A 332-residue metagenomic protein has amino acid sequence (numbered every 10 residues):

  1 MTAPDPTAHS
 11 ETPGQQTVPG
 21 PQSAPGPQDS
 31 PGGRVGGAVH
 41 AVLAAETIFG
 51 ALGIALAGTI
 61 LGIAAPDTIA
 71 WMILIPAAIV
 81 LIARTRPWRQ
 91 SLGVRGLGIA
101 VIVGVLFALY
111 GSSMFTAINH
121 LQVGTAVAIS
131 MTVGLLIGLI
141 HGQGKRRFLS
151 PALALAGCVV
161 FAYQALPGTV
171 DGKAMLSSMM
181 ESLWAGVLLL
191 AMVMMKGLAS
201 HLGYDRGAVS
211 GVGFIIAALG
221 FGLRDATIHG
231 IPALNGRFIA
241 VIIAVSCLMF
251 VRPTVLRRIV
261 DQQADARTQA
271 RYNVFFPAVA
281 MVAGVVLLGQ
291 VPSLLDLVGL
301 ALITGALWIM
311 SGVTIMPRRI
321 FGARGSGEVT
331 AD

Functional and structural regions predicted by a protein language model:
M1-T68, M72, V105, L109-S113 (+4 more regions): Glycine-/small-residue-enriched transmembrane alpha-helix faces in small-molecule transporters and effluxers
T2-E11, L61-L109, T132-I137, V187-M194 (+2 more regions): Transmembrane alpha-helices of multi-pass small-molecule transport proteins
R34-A38, G62-W71, L92-G96, Q164-V187 (+2 more regions): Juxtamembrane helix-entry segments on the extracytoplasmic side of multipass membrane proteins
A44, I48-A55, V101-T116, V160 (+5 more regions): Hydrophobic alpha-helical transmembrane segments of multi-pass membrane transport proteins, especially secondary
T59-I60, I69, A117, Q122 (+6 more regions): Hydrophobic/aromatic residues within transmembrane alpha-helices of multi-pass small-molecule transporters
W71-M72, A126-I129, M195-I216, F250-V286: Helix-helix packing/entry segments at the starts of transmembrane helices
L81, T132, R146-P167, V274-F275 (+2 more regions): Hydrophobic transmembrane alpha-helices of multi-pass small-molecule transport proteins
V94-V103, G144-G157, S178, G203-F214 (+1 more regions): Cytoplasmic-side transmembrane-helix entry/capping segments in multi-pass membrane proteins
